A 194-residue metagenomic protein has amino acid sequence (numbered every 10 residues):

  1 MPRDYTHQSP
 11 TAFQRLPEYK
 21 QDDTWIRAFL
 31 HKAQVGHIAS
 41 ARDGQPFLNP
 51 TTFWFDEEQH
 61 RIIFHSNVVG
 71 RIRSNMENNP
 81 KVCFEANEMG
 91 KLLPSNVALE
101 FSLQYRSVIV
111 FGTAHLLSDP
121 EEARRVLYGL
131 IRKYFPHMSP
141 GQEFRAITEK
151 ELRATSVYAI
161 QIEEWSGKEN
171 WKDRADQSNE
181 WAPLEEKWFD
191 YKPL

Functional and structural regions predicted by a protein language model:
M1-A12, S118-L194: C-terminal edge-of-domain segments
M1-F13, E58-I72, Y105-L116: N-terminal short leaders/motifs
Q8-H37: Short, basic/aromatic recognition patches
H31, E77-V82, Y128-P136: Short, intrinsically disordered, mixed-charge
K32-V68, F84, A98-E100: Short beta-strand segments
F53, G112-A114, Y158, I162: A structural signal for short, well-ordered beta-strand segments
I62-H65, F84, V108-V110, A159 (+1 more regions): Short hydrophobic-aromatic micro-motifs
V68-V126: Short, structured beta-strand-loop surface elements
